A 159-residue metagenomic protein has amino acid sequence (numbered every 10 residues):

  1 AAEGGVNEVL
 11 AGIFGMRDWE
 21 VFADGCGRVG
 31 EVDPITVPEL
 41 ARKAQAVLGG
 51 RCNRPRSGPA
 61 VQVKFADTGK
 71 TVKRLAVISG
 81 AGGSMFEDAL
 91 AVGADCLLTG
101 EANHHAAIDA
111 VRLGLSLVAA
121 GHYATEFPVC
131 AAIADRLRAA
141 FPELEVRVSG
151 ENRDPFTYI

Functional and structural regions predicted by a protein language model:
A1-I159: Hydrophobic structural segments
